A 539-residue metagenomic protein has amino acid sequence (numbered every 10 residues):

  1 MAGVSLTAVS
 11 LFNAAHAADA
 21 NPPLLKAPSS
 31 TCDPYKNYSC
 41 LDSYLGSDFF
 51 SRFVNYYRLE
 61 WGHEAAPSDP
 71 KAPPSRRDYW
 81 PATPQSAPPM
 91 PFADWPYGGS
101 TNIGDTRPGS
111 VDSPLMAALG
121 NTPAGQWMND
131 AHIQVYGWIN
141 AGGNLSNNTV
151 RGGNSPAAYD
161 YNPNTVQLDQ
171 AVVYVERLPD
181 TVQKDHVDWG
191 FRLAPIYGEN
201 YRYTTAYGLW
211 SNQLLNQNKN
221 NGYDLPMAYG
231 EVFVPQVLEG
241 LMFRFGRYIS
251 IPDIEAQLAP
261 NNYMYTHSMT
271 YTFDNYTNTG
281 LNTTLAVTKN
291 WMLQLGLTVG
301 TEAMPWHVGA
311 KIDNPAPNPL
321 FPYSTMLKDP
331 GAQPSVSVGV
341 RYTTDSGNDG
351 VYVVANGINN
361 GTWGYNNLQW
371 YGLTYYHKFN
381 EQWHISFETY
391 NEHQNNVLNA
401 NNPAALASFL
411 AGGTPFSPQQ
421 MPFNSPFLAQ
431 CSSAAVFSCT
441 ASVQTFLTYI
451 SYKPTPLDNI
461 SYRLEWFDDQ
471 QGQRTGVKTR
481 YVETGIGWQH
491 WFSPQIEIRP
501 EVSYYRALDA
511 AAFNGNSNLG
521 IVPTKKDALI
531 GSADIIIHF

Functional and structural regions predicted by a protein language model:
A2-V150, A429-C431: N-terminal periplasmic/intermembrane-space "pro-region" immediately following the signal or transit peptide
P23, D33, N55, F492 (+1 more regions): Outer-membrane beta-barrel "beta-signal"
P34, A124-S155, D160-A303, V308-G309 (+3 more regions): Outer membrane beta-barrel
A131, N164-A171, N221-P226, N275-T279 (+5 more regions): Residues that define the transmembrane beta-barrel architecture of outer-membrane proteins
S146-V150, N200-A206, P252-Q257, M304-H307 (+4 more regions): Outer-membrane beta-barrel proteins
G152-P156, Y207-N212, A259-Y265, A310-P319 (+3 more regions): Flexible, surface-exposed loop regions and adjacent strand-edge segments of Gram-negative outer-membrane beta-barrel
V182-H186, V232-F243, S268-F446, Y452-K453: Signature for the C-terminal beta-barrel architecture of outer-membrane proteins
L457-A510: C-terminal hydrophobic structural anchor segments that stabilize assembly/packing rather than catalytic chemistry
